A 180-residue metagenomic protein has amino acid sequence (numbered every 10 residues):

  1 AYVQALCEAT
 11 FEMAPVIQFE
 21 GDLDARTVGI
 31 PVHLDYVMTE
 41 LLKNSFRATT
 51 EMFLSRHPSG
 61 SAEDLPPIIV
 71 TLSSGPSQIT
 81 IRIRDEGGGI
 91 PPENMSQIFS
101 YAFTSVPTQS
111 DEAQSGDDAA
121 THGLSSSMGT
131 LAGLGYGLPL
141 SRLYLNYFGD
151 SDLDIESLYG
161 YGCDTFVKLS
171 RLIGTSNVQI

Functional and structural regions predicted by a protein language model:
A1-E12, S73, F99-S100: Short beta-to-alpha transition helix within the HATPase_c
P15-M38: Conserved short strand/loop->alpha-helix "switch" segment adjacent to the catalytic nucleotide/phosphoryl-transfer site
I30-D64, G75, R142-Y147: Conserved ATP-binding N-box helix of the HATPase_c
D85: Acidic ATP/Mg2+-coordinating residue in the GHKL
I90-L124: Short conserved segment of the HATPase_c
S127, G149-G160: Glycine-rich ATP-binding loops of the HATPase_c
A132-Y136, L140-S151: Conserved glycine-/histidine-rich ATP-lid loop and adjacent helix of the Bergerat-fold HATPase_c
C163-L172: Short C-terminal beta-strand
